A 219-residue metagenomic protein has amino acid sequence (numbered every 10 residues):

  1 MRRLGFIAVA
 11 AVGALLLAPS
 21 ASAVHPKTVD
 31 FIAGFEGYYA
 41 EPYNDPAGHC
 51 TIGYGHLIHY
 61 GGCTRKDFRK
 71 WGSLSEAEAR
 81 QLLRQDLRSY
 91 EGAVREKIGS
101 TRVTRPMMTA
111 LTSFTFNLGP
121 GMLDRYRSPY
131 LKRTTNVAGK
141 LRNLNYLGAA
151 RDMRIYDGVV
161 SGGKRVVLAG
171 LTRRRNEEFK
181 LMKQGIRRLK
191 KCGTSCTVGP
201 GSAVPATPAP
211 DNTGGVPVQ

Functional and structural regions predicted by a protein language model:
M1-L4: Positively charged n-region of N-terminal signal peptides that target proteins for export
I7-L16: Bacterial N-terminal signal peptides
P19-A23: Sec/Tat signal peptide C-region and signal peptidase I cleavage site
P26-E41, A77-Q85, G92, P120-Q219: Long, amphipathic alpha-helical surface segments
K27, A47-H49, P106-M108: Extracytoplasmic
D30-F31, T51-G53, A110-T115, G148-D152: Structural recognition of the beta-strand scaffold that forms the well-ordered cores of secreted hydrolase catalytic
N44-R69: Substrate-binding/active-site groove segments that recognize and process beta-1,4-linked N-acetyl-hexosamine
S89-S128: Active-site nucleophile-His-acid catalytic modules used for acyl/amide transfer and hydrolysis across diverse enzymes
